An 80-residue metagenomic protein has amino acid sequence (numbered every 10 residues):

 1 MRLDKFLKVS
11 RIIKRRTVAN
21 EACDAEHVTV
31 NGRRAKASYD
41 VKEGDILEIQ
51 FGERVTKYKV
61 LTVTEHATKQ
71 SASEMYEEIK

Functional and structural regions predicted by a protein language model:
M1-V41: A basic, amphipathic helix-loop patch mediating RNA/tRNA/ribosome contacts
E53-K80: C-terminal structural segments of small proteins and small subunits
